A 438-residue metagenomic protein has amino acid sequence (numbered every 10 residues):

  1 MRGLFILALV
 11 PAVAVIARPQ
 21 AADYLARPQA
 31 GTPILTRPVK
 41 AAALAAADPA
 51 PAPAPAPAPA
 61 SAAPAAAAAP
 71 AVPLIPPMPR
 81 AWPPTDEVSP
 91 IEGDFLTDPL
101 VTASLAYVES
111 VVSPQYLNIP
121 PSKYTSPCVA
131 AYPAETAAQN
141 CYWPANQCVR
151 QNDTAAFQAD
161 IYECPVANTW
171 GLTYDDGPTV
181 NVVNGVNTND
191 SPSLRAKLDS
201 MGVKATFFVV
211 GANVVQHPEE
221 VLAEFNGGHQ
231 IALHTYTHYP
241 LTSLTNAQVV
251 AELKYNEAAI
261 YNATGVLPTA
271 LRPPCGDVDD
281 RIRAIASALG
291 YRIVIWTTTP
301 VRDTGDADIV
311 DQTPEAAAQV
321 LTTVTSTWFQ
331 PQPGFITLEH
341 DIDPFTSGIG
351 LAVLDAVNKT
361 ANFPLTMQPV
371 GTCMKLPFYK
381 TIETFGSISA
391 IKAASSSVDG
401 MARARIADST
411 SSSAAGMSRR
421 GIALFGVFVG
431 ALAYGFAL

Functional and structural regions predicted by a protein language model:
M1-A22, S411-L438: Fungal secretory targeting signals
R2-G3, V13-P144, S418-R420: N-terminal extracellular "head" region immediately following the signal peptide in secreted fungal cell-surface proteins
I75-P77, W82-P84, V88-P240, Q248 (+3 more regions): Active-site beta->alpha N-cap acidic-glycine motif
N184-D190, T237-V266, D277-P333: Alpha-helical scaffold elements lining the catalytic groove of polysaccharide deacetylases
A317-G371: Catalytic grooves of carbohydrate-active enzymes
P369-T381, I391-S395: Extracytoplasmic/periplasmic copper-protein system
F385, A390-F425: C-terminal GPI-anchoring signal of eukaryotic secretory precursors
